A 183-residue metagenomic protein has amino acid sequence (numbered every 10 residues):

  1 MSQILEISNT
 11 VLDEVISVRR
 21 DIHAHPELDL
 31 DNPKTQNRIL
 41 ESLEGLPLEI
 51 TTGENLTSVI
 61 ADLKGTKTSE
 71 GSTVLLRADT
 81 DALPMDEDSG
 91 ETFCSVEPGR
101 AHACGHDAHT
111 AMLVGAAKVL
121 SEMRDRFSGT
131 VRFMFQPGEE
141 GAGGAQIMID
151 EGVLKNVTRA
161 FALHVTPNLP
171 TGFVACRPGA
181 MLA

Functional and structural regions predicted by a protein language model:
S2-H102, A111-F127: Acidic/His- and Gly-rich active-site-bordering loop/insert found across diverse amide/peptide-bond hydrolases
A82-M85, G90-A101, D107-A108, D125-A183: Histidine/acidic-residue-rich, glycine-tolerant segments that coordinate divalent metal ions
